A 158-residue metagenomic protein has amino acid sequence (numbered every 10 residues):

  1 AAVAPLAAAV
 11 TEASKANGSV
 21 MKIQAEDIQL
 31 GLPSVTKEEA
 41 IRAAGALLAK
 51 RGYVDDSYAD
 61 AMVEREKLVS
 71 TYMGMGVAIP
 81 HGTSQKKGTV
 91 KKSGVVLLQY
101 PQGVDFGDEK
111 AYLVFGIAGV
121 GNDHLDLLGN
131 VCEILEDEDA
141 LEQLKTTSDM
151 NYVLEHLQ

Functional and structural regions predicted by a protein language model:
A1-Q158: Cytosolic covalent-transfer regions centered on His/Cys nucleophiles that carry phosphoryl or persulfide groups
